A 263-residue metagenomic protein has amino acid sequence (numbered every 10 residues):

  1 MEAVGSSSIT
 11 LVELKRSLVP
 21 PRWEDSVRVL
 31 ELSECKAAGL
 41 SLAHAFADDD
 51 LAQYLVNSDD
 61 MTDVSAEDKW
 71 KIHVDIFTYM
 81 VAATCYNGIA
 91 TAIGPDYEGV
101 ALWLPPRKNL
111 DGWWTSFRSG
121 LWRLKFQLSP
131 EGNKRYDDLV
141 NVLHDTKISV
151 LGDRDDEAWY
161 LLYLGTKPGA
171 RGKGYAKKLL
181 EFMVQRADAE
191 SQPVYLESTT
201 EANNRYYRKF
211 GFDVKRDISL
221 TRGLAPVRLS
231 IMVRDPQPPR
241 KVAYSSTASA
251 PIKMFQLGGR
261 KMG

Functional and structural regions predicted by a protein language model:
S26-L40, D48-D49: A short beta-loop-alpha structural element at the N-terminal edge of CoA-dependent acyl/N-acetyltransferase catalytic
L40-D68: Helix-loop element at the rim of GNAT/NAT acetyltransferase active sites that forms part of the acceptor-substrate
S65-A92, E98-G99, D156-Y160: A short helix-loop-beta-strand connector motif used in the catalytic cores of GNAT acetyltransferases and, in some
I93, V100-K167, R171, T221-A225 (+2 more regions): Conserved acyl-donor/pantetheine-binding loop and adjacent beta-alpha core of acyl/acetyltransferases and related
E157-W159, R186-T199: Conserved GNAT acetyl-CoA-binding A-motif
T166, G172-Q185: Conserved acetyl-CoA-binding loop-helix of GNAT-fold acetyltransferases
K177, A189-S191, T200-I218, L224: Conserved active-site alpha-helix within GNAT-family acetyltransferase domains
L196-E201, L220-G263: C-terminal "cap" of GNAT-fold acetyltransferases
